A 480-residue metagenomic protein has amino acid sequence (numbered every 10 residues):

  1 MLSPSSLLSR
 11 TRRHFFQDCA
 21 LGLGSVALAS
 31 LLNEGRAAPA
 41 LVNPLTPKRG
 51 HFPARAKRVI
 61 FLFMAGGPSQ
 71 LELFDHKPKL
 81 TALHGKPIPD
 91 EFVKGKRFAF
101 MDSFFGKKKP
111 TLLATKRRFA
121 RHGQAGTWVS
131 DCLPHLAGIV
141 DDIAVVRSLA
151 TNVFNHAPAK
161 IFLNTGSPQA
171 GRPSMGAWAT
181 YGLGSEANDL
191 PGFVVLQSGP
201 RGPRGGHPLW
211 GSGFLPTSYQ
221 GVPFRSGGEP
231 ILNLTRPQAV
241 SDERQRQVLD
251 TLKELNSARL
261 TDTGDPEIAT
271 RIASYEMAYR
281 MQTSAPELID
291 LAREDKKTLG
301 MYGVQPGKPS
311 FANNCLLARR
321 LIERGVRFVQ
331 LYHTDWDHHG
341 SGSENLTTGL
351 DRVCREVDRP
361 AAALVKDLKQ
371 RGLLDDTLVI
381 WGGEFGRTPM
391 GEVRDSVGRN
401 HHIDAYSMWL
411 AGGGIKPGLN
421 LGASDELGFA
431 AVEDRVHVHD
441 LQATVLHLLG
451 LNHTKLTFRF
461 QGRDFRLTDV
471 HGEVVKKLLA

Functional and structural regions predicted by a protein language model:
M1-A480: Ligand-binding pockets and gating/stacking loops
